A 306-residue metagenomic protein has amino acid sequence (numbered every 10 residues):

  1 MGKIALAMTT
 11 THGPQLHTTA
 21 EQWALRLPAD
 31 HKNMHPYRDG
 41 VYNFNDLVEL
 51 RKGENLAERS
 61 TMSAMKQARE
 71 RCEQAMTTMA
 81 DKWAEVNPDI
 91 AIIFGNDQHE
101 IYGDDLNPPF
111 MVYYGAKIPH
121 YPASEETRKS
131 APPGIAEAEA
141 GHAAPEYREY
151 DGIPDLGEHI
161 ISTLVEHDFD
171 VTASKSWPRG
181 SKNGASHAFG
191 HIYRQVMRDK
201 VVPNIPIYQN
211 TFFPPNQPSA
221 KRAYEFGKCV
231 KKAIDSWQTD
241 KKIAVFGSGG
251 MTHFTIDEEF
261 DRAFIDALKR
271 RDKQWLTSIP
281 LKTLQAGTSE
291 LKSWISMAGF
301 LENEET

Functional and structural regions predicted by a protein language model:
M1-P88, P108-K228, A233-S236, I256-T306: Flexible, D/E/H-enriched segments
H12-P14, G95-Q98: Short glycine-rich, polar/acidic loop-and-turn segments at beta strand-coil junctions
D89-G95, I207, K241-G249: Beta-strand elements within well-structured catalytic alpha/beta cores of enzymes that handle phosphate/sulfate esters
D97-H99, M251-T252: Catalytic metal-binding/acid-base residues of hydrolase active sites
G103: Active-site pocket-lining segments that scaffold enzyme catalytic pockets across diverse folds
K241-I243, F254, Q285: Basic polyanion-binding and macromolecular-assembly surfaces
S248, F254-T255: A structural signal for small-residue-enriched, beta-sheet-centric alpha/beta enzyme cores and oligomeric scaffold folds
